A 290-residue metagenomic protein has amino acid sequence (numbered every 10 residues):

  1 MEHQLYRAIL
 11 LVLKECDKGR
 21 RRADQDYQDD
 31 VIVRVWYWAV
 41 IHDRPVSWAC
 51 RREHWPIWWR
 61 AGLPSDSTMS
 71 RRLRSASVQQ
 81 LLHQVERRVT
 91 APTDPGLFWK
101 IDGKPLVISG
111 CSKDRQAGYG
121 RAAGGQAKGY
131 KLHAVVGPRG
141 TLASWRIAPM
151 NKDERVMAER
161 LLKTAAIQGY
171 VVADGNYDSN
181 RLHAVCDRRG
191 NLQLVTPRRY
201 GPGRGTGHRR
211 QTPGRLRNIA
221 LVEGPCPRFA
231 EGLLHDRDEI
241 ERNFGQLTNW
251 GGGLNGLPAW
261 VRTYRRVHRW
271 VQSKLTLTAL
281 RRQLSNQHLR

Functional and structural regions predicted by a protein language model:
M1-R22: Basic, low-complexity segments
G19-R34, W38-I41, R71-R74, V78-R188 (+2 more regions): Polybasic low-complexity intrinsically disordered regions
R22-D24, H54-S70: Short, basic interhelical loop/turn and adjoining N-cap of the next helix at nucleic-acid- or acidic-partner-contacting
I41-P56: Short, charged amphipathic recognition helices of the HTH superfamily and cognate SANT/SANTA-like modules
V46-C50, D114, W145, W250 (+1 more regions): Tryptophan-centered motif/residue detector
I57, A61, S77-Q80, G251: A generic secondary-structure signal for well-formed alpha-helical elements
G175-L254: Helix-centered, glycine/charged polyanion-binding patches within enzymatic domains that contact phosphate-containing
C226-R290: Basic, amphipathic alpha-helical segments enriched in Lys/Arg and hydrophobic/aromatic residues
